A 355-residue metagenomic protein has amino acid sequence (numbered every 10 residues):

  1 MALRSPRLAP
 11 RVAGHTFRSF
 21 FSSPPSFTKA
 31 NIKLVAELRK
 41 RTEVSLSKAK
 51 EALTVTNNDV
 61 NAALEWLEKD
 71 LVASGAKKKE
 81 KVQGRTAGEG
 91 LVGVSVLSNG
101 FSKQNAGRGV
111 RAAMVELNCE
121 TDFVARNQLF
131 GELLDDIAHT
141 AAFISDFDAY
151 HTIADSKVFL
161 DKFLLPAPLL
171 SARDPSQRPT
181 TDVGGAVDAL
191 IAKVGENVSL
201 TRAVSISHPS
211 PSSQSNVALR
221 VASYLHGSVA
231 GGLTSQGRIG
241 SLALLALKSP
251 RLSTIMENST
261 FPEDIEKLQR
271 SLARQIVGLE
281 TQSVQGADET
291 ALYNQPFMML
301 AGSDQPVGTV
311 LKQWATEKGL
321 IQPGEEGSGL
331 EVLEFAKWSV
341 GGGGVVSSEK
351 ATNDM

Functional and structural regions predicted by a protein language model:
M1-A30: N-terminal mitochondrial targeting presequence
P24-M355: N-terminal assembly/interaction segments in proteins that build large macromolecular machines
